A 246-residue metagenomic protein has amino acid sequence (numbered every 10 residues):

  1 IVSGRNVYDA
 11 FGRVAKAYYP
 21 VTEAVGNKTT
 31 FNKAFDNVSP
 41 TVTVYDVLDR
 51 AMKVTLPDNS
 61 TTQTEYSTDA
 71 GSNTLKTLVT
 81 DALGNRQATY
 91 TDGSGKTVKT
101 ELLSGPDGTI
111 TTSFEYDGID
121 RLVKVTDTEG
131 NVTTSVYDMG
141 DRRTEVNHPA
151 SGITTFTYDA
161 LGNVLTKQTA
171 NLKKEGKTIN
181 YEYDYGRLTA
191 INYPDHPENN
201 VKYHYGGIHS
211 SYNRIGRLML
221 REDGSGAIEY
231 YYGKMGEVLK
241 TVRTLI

Functional and structural regions predicted by a protein language model:
I1-I246: Beta-strand elements of repeat-based all-beta scaffolds
